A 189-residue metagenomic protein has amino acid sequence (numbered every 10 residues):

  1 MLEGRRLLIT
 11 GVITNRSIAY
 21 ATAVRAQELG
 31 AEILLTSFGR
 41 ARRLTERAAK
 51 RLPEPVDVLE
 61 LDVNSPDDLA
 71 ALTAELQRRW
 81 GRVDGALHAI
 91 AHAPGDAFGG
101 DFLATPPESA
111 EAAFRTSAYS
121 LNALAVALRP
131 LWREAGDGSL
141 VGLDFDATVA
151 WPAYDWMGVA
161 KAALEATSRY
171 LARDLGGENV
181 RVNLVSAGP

Functional and structural regions predicted by a protein language model:
L2-L35: Canonical Rossmann dinucleotide-binding motif of NAD(H)/NADP(H)-dependent dehydrogenases/reductases, specifically
R6, E32, D57, R82 (+2 more regions): Structural signature of beta-strand start/N-cap positions in the alpha/beta core of ABC transporter nucleotide-binding
R6-T10, V83-A91: Conserved hydrophobic beta-strands of the Rossmann-like cofactor-binding core in SDR/related NAD(P)H-dependent
G11-T22, H92-R129, R133-G177, S186-P189: Catalytic loop of short-chain dehydrogenase/reductase
A31-T45: Conserved glycine-rich Rossmann-like NAD(P)H-binding loop of the short-chain dehydrogenase/reductase
A49-D67: Rossmann-fold cofactor-recognition segment
N64-R78: Conserved Rossmann-fold cofactor-binding substructure of NAD(P)-dependent oxidoreductases
L76-G81, A135: Glycine-rich phosphate-binding loop signature in dinucleotide/nucleotide-binding domains
